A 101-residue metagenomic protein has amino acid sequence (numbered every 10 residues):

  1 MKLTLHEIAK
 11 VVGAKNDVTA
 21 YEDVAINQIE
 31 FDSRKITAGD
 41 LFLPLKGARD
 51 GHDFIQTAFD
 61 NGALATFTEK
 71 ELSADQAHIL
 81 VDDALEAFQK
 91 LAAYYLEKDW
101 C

Functional and structural regions predicted by a protein language model:
M1-K90, Y94: N-terminal leader/targeting and accessory segments in enzymes
L96-C101: Phosphate-binding P-loop
